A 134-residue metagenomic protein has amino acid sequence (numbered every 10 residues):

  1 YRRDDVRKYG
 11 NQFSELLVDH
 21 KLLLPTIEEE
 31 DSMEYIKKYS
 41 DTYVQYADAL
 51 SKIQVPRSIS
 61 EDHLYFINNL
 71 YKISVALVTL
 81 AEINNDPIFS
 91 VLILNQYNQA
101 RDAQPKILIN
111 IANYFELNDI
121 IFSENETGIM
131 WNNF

Functional and structural regions predicted by a protein language model:
Y1-S32, Y65-F134: C-terminal amphipathic alpha-helix
R2, Y39-A49: Charge-rich (acidic/polar
D31-D41: An acidic intrinsically disordered interaction segment
E34, R57-E61, I88: Short acidic, glycine/proline-enriched loop segments that cap or flank alpha-helices
Y46-L64: Short, solvent-exposed, charged loop/turn and helix-capping segments that join or cap alpha-helices on peripheral
